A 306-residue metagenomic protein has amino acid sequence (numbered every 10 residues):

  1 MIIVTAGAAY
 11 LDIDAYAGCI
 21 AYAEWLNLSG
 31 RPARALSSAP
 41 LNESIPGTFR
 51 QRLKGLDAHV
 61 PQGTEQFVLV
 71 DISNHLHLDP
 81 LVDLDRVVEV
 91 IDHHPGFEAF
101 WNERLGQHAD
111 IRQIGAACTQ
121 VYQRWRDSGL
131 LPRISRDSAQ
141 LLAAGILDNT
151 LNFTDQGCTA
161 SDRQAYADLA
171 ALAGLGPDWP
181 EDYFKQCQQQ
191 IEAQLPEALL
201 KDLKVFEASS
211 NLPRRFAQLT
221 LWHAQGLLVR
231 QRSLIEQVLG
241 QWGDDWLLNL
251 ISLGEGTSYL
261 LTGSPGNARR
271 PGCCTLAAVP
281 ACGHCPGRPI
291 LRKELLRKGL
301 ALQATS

Functional and structural regions predicted by a protein language model:
M1-S306: Replace "Mg2+/Mn2+-dependent" with "divalent metal-dependent
